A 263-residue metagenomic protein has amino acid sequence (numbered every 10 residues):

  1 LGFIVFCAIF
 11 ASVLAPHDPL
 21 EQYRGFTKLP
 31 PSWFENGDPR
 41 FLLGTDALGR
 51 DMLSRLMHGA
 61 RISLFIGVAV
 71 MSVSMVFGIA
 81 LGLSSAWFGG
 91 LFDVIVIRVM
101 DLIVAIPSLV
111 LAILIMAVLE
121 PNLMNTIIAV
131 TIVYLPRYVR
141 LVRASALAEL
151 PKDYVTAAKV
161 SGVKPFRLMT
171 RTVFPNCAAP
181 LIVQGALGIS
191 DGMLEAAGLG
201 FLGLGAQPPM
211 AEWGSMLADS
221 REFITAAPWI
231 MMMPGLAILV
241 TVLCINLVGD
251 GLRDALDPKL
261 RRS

Functional and structural regions predicted by a protein language model:
L1, A47-S263: Alpha-helical transmembrane segments of integral membrane proteins, especially multi-pass inner/plasma-membrane
L1-L20, V99, C177: N-terminal signal-anchor/first transmembrane alpha helix
F10-S54: Short membrane-interfacial helix/loop motifs at transmembrane-helix boundaries
